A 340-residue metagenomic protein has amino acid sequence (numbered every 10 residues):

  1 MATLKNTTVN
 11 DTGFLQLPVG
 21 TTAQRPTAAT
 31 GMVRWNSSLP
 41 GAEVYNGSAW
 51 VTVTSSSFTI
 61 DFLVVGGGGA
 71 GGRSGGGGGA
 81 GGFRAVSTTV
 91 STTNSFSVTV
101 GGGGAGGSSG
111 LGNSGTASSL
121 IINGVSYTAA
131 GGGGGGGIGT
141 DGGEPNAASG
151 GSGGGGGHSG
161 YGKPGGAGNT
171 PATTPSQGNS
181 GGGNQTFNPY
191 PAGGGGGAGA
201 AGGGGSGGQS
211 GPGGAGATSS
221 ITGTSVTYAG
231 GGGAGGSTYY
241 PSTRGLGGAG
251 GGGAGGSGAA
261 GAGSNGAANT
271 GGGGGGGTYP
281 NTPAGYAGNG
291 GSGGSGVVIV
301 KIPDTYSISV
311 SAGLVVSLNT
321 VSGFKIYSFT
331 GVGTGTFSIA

Functional and structural regions predicted by a protein language model:
T3-K5, D11, A29, N46 (+3 more regions): Repetitive beta-strand solenoid architecture
T3-W35: Extracellular/surface-exposed low-complexity repeats and stalk/linker segments enriched in Gly/Pro and small polar
K5-D11, L17, V44, T52 (+5 more regions): Extracellular beta-strand solenoids
T12, A28-M32, L39-P40, T224-V226 (+1 more regions): Short, surface-exposed beta-edge/turn micro-motifs
P40-S48: Short beta-strand segments and strand-loop junctions that repeat across beta-rich extracellular domains
S48-T52, A234-G236: Short, surface-exposed beta-strand-loop junctions and turns on beta-sheet-rich folds
T59-A340: Low-complexity, glycine/proline-biased repetitive segments and flexible coils/loops
